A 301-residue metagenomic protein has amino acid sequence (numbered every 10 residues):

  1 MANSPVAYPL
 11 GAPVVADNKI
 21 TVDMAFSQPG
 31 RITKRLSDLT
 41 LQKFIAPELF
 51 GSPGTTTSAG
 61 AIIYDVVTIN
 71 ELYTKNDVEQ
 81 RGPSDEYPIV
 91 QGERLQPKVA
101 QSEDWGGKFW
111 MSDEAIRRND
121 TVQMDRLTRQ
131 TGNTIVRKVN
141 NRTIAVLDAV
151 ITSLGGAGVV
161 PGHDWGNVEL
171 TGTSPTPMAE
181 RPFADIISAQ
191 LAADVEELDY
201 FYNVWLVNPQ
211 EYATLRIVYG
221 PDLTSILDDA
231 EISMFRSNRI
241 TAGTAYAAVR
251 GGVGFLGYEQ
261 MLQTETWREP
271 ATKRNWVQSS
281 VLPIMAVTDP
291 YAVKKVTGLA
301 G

Functional and structural regions predicted by a protein language model:
A2-G30, A213-G301: Sequence/fold signature of self-assembling virion shell proteins
M24-F26, I62-R81, D113-R129: Charged, low-complexity, helix/coiled-coil-prone segments
M24-S27, R31-I32, L36, T40 (+2 more regions): Alpha-helix boundary/N-cap detector
R31-W105: Assembly/oligomerization interface modules of large self-assembling protein complexes
I45, N141-I144, A286, P290: Intrinsically disordered or highly flexible coil/loop and linker segments, enriched in small and charged/polar residues
G92-G155, K273-P283: Long, contiguous amphipathic alpha-helices that act as assembly "spine/axial" helices in icosahedral shell and virion
P97, A193-V195, F235, T266: A generic local secondary-structure boundary/capping motif
T152-A230: Extended, solvent-exposed, turn-rich assembly/linker loops in the middle of proteins
